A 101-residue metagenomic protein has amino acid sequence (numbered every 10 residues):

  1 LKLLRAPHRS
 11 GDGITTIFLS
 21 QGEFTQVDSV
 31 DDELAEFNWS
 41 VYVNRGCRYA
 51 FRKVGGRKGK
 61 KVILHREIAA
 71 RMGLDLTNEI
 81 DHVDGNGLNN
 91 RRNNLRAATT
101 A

Functional and structural regions predicted by a protein language model:
L1-I80, D84-A101: Conserved recognition-core residues within compact binding domains
